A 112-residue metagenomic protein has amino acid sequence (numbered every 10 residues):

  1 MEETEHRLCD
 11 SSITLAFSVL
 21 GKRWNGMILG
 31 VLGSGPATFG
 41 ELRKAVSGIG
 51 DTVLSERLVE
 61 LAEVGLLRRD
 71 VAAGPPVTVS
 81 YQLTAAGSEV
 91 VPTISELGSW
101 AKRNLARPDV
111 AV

Functional and structural regions predicted by a protein language model:
E2, H6-V53, V64, A72-Q82 (+1 more regions): N-terminal helix-turn-helix DNA-binding core of bacterial DNA-binding proteins
L8, L15-F17, S80-D109: Conserved segment of winged-helix/HTH DNA-binding domains
R57: Residues within the DNA-recognition helix of helix-turn-helix
